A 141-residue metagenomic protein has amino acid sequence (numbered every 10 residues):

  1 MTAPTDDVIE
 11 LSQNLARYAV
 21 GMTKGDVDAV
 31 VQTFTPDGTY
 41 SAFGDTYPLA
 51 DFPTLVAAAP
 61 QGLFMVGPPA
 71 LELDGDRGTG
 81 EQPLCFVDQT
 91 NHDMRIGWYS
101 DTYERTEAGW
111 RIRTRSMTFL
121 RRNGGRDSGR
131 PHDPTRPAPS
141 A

Functional and structural regions predicted by a protein language model:
D7-T23: Short, aromatic-enriched amphipathic alpha-helices that serve as compact interaction elements
G21-F86: A solvent-exposed, acidic/Ser-Thr-rich amphipathic alpha-helical stretch
A59, V87-M94, R122: Short, cysteine-centered beta-strand-loop-beta hairpins and adjacent loop/turn segments enriched in charged/polar
L63-F64, V87, T118-R121, P137-A141: C-terminal-biased regions
F64-V66, M94-S100: Short, surface-exposed coil-to-beta transition loops
D74, Q89, R105-G109: Flexible loop/coil segments at beta-strand boundaries within sensory signal-transduction domains
T79, W98-R130: Short beta-strand edge/turn micro-motifs at domain boundaries
D127-A141: Extended, polar beta-sheet/loop recognition surfaces of beta-rich domains that mediate binding to diverse ligands
